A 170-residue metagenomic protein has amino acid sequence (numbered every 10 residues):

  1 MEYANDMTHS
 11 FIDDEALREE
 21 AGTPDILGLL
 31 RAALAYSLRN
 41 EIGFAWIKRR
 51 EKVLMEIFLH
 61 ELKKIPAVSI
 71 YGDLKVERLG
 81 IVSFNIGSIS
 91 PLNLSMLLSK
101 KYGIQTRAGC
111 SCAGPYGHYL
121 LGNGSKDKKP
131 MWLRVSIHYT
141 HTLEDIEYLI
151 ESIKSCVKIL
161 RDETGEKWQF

Functional and structural regions predicted by a protein language model:
M1-F170: Pyridoxal 5′-phosphate
